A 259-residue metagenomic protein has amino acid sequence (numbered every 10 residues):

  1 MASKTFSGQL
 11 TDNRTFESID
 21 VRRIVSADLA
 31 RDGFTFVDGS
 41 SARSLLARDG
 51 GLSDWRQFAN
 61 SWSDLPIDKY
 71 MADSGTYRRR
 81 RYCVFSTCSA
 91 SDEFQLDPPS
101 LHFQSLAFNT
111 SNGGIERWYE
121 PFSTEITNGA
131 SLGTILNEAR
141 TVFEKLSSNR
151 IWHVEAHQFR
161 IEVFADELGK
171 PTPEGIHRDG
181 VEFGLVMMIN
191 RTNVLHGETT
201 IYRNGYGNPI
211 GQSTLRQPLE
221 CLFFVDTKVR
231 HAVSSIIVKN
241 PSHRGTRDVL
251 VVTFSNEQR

Functional and structural regions predicted by a protein language model:
M1-A107: N-terminal auxiliary "cap/dimerization" subdomain that precedes the catalytic jelly-roll/cupin core of mononuclear
G8-E17, V21, R150-P171, E220-S235: Generic detector of solvent-exposed, compositionally biased contiguous segments
A30-D38, S111-S123, G197: Glycine-rich, often proline-containing surface loops adjacent to acidic residues and nearby aromatics that form
S40, T87-C88, H157-F159, M188 (+2 more regions): Structured loops at beta-to-helix junctions and adjacent beta-edge loops in soluble globular domains
L46, G50, T124, P173-I176: Conserved aromatic-histidine-acidic binding/catalytic patches
S89-E155: Signature of the catalytic double-stranded beta-helix
S147-Q217: Catalytic core of non-heme Fe(II) oxygenases with the double-stranded beta-helix
E198-R259: Catalytic core of Fe(II)/2-oxoglutarate
